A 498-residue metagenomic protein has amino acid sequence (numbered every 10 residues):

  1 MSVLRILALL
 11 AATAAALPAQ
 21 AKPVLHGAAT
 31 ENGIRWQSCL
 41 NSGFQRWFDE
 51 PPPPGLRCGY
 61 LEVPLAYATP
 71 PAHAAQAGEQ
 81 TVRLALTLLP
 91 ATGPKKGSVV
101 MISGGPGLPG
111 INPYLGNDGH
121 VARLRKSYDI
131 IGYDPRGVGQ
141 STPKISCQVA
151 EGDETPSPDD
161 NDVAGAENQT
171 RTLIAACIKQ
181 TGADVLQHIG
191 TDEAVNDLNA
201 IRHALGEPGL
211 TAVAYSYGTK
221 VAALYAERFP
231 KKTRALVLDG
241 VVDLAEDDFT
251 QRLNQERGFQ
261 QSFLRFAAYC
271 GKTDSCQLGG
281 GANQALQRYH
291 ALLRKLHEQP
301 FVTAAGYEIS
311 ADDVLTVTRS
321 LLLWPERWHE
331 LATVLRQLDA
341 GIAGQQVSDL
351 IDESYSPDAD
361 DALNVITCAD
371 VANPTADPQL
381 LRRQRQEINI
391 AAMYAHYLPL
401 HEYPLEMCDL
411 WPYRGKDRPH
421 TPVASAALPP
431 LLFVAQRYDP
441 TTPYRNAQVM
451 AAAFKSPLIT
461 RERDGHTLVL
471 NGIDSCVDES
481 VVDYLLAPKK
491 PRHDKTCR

Functional and structural regions predicted by a protein language model:
M1-L7: Bacterial N-terminal signal peptides that target proteins for export
L7-A15: Bacterial N-terminal signal peptides
L17-A21: Sec/Tat signal peptide C-region and signal peptidase I cleavage site
K22-D313, V365, V371-R498: Gly/Pro-rich cap/lid or specificity-loop segments adjacent to the active site
D184-V185, R252-L253, V317-L321, S354-Y355: Second-shell loop/turn segments in exported
V242-Q260, V334-L335, A343-S356: Flexible "cap/lid" loop of the alpha/beta hydrolase fold
F301-T316, L323-R327, S354-D361: Structural motif
L335, D339-A340, G344-Q384: Long, low-complexity segments enriched in small/aliphatic residues
